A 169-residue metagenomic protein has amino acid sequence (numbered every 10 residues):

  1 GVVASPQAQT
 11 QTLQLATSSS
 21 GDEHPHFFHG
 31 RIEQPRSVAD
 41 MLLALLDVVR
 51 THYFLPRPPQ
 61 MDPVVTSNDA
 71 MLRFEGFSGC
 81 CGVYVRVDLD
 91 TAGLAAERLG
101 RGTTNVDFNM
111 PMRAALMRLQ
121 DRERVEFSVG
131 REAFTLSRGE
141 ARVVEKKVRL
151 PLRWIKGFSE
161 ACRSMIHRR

Functional and structural regions predicted by a protein language model:
G1-F134, E140, L150, W154-K156 (+1 more regions): An N-terminus-focused feature that recognizes amino-terminal "leader" regions
V144-K146: Sequence-structural signature of the catalytic-core scaffold of metal-dependent phosphohydrolases that act on
